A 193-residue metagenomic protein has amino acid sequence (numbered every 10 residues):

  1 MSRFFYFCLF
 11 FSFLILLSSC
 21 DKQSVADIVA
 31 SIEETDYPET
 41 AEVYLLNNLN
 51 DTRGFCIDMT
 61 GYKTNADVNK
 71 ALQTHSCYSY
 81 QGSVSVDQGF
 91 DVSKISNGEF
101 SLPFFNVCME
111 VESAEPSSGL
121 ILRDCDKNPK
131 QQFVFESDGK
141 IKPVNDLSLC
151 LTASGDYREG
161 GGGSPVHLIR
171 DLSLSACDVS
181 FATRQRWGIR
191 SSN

Functional and structural regions predicted by a protein language model:
M1-F7: Bacterial N-terminal signal peptides that target proteins for export
F7-L14: Sec-dependent N-terminal signal peptides
L16-S19: C-terminal motif of bacterial Sec signal peptides marking the signal peptidase cleavage site
K22-V68, G82-E115, Q132-G162, F181-N193: Extracellular glycan-recognition/adhesion modules and their associated mucin-like linkers
F55-I57, L72, L172: Intrinsically disordered, low-complexity linker/propeptide segments enriched in Ser/Thr/Gly/Pro and acidic residues
D67-G82, S118-K127: Surface-exposed turn/loop modules enriched in turn-prone residues
A176-D178: Short, exposed beta-strand-loop hairpins at the edges of beta-sheets in extracellular/periplasmic proteins
